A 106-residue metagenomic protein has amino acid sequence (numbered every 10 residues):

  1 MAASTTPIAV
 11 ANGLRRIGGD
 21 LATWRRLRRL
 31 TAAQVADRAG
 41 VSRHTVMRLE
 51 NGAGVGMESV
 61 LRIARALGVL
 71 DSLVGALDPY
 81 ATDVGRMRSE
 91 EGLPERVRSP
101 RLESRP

Functional and structural regions predicted by a protein language model:
A2-L27: A short, Lys/Arg-rich alpha-helix, primarily the initiator
L21, A32, R43, M57-V60: Helix-turn-helix DNA-binding elements, focusing on the entry/boundary residues of the two helices that contact DNA
R29-M47: Short alpha-helical DNA-recognition segment
G52-R65: Short, basic-rich loop-to-helix N-cap that marks the start of a DNA-contacting helix
V74-P106: Short, charged recognition helix plus adjacent turn of helix-turn-helix-like nucleic-acid-binding domains
